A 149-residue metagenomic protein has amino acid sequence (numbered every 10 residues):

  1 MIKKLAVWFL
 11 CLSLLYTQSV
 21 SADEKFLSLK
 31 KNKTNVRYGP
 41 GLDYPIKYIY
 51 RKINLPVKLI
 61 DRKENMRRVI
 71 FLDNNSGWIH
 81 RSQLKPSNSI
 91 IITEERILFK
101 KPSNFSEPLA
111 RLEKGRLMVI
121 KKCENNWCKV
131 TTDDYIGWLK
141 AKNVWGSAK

Functional and structural regions predicted by a protein language model:
K4-Y16: Bacterial N-terminal signal peptides
W8-F9, S19-V20, L42: Intrinsically disordered, low-complexity segments enriched in polar/charged small residues
V20-Y38, Y48-I53, I60-K101, F105-Y135 (+1 more regions): SH3-family beta-barrel domains
D43-K47: Short boundary/loop segments of OB/S1/cold-shock single-stranded nucleic-acid-binding domains
